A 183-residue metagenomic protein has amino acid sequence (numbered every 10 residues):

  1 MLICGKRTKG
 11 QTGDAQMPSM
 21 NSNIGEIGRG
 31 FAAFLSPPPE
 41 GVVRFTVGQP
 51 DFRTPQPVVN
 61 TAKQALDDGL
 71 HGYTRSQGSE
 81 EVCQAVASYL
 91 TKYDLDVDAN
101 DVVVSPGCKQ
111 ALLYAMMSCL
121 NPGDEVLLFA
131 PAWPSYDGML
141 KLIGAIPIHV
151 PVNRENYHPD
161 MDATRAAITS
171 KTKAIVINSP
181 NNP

Functional and structural regions predicted by a protein language model:
Q16-G107, Y114: N-terminal small-domain helix-loop-helix segment of the aminotransferase-like
V97-V102, P122-E125, K171: Short acidic capping loops at alpha-helix termini that bridge into adjacent secondary structure
C108-L113, A132-Y136: Conserved coil-to-alpha-helix start sites within the AMP-binding
S118-L140: Conserved PLP-anchoring active-site segment centered on the Schiff-base-forming lysine
A130, H149-N153: Short beta->alpha connector loops at strand-helix junctions that form conserved, small/polar/Pro-enriched
L142-I148: A short helix-loop-beta submotif of the ANL/AMP-binding
V152-P183: Active-site phosphate-binding strand-loop segment of PLP-dependent enzymes
